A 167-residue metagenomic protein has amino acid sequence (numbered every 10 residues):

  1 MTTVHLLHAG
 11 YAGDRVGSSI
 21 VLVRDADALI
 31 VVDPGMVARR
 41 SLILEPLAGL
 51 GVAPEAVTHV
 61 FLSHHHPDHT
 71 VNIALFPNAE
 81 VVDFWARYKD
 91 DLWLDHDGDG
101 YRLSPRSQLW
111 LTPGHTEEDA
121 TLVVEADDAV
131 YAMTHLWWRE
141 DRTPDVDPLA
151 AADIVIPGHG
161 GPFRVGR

Functional and structural regions predicted by a protein language model:
M1-D27, G100, R106, P148-I154 (+1 more regions): Zn-dependent metallo-beta-lactamase
M1-G49, A120-L136: Conserved beta-strand hairpin/beta-sheet module of binuclear metal-dependent hydrolase folds, prominently
H5-L7, F61, V82, W110 (+2 more regions): Hydrophobic/aromatic beta-strand patches that form the interior of the parallel beta-sheet core in alpha/beta enzyme
Y11-R15, P34-P105: Active-site HxH/HxHxD metal-binding segment of metal-dependent hydrolases
A26-D27, I73-E80, P105, D127-D128 (+1 more regions): Short glycine/proline-enriched coil/turn segments at helix->beta-strand junctions
L29-I30, A56-H59, D153: Short active-site oxyanion
V32, S63, V82-D83, G114 (+2 more regions): Active-site flanking residues adjacent to catalytic metal/cofactor-binding acidic residues
V37-A38, L111, E117-R167: Metallo-beta-lactamase
